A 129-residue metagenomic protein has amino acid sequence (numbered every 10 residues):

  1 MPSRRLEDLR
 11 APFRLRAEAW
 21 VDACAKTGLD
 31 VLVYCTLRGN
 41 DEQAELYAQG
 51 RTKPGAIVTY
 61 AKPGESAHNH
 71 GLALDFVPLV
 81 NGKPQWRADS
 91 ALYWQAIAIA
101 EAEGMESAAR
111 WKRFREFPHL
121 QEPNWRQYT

Functional and structural regions predicted by a protein language model:
M1-Y34: Active-site acidic/histidine clusters and adjacent loop/turn architecture that either coordinate catalytic ions
A11, K26, A48, N81-K83 (+1 more regions): Polar/charged alpha-helical tracts
F13-R16, W20, E42, L92 (+1 more regions): Stable alpha-helical elements in mature extracytoplasmic
R14, L37-N40, H70: Alpha-helix initiation and capping sites
V21-P54: Extended, low-complexity, intrinsically disordered C-terminal regulatory tails of eukaryotic serine/threonine kinases
C35, I57, R110-K112: Short loop/turn and capping residues at structural boundaries
G50-G64: A charged helix-plus-loop insertion that forms the helical arch/lid used to bind and gate nucleic-acid substrates
A61-T129: Catalytic cores and adjacent binding grooves of peptidoglycan-active enzymes
